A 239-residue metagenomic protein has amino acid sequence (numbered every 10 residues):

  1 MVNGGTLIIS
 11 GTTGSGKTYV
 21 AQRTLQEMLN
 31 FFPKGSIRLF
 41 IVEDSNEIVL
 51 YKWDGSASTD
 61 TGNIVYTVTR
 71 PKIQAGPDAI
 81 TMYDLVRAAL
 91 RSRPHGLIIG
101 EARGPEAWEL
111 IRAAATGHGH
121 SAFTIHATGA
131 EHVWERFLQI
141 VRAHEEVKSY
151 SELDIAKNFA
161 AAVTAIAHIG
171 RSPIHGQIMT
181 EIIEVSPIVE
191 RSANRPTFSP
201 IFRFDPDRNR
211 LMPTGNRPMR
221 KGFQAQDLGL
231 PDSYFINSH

Functional and structural regions predicted by a protein language model:
G4-S10, Y19, R23-A160: Switch/coupling sub-region of P-loop NTPases
I9, E145-E146, H168-R171, P213-P218: A general structural signal for short secondary-structure boundary/capping elements
G14-G16: Conserved glycine(s) of the Walker
F32-L39, H120-T128, S149, I169-E184 (+1 more regions): Short, Lys/Arg-enriched charge-dense amphipathic segments
E109-R112, A156-E181, P187: Helical/strand "switch-coupling" subdomains that flank nucleotide/phosphate-binding cores, especially in P-loop NTPases
H175-H239: NTP-binding/hydrolysis catalytic cores, primarily Walker-type P-loop NTPases
